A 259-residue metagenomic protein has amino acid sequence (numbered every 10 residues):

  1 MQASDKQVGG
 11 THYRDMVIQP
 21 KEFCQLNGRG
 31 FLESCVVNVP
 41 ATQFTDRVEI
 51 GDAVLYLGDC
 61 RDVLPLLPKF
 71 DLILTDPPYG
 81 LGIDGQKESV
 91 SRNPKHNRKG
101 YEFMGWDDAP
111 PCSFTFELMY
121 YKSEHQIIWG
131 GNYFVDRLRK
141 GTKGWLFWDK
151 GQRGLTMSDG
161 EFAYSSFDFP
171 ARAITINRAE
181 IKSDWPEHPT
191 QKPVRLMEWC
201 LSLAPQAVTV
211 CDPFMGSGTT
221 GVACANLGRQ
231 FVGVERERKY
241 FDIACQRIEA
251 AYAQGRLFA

Functional and structural regions predicted by a protein language model:
M1-L74, C245, G255-A259: SAM-dependent nucleic-acid methyltransferase catalytic core
S4, P20, L26, L66-T75 (+3 more regions): Class I S-adenosyl-L-methionine
R47-G51, P94-G105: Short, basic, glycine/proline-bearing loop/turn elements
G58, G105-P110, E187-Q191: Conserved phosphate-coordination/catalytic loops
D59-D62, A109-P110, G131-Y133: Short beta->alpha connector loops
